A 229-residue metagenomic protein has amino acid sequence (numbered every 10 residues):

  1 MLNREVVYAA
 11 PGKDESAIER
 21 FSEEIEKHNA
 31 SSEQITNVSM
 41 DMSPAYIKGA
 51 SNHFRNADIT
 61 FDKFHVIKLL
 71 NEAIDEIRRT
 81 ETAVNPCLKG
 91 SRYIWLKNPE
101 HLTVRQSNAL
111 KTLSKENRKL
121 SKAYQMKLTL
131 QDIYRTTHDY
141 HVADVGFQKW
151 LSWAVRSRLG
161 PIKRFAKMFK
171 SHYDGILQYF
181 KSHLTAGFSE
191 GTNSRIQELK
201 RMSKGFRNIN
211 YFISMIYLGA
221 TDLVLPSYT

Functional and structural regions predicted by a protein language model:
L2-S16: Glycine-rich phosphate-binding "P-loop"
N3-E5, S22, H28-T60, F64-K68 (+1 more regions): Acidic/histidine-rich catalytic cores and adjacent linkers of DNA breakage/strand-transfer/modification proteins
S16-E24: Structural motif
V66-P86: Short alpha-helix plus adjacent loop in nuclease-associated cores
